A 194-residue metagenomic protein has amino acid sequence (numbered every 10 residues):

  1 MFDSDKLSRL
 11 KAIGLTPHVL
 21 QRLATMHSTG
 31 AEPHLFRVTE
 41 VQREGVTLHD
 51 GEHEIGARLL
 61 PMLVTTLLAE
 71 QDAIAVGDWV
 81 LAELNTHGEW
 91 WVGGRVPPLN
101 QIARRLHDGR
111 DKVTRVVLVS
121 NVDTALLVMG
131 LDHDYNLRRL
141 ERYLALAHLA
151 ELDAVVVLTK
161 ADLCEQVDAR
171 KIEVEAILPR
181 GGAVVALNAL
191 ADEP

Functional and structural regions predicted by a protein language model:
M1-L137: N-terminal accessory targeting/assembly segments
G77, A147, T159: Residue-level signal for inorganic ion chemistry
R110-D111, L140, R170, P194: Amphipathic coiled-coil/heptad-repeat helices and related helical stalk/stem segments that mediate oligomerization
V119-V122, L149-E151, R180: Short loop/turn elements that form and flank the Walker-type P-loop nucleotide-binding site in RecA-like NTPase cores
L127, V156-L158: Structural beta-sheet core signal
R138-L149: Histidine-anchored nucleotide/phosphate-binding helix
D153, K160-P194: Canonical P-loop GTPase G-domain recognition
